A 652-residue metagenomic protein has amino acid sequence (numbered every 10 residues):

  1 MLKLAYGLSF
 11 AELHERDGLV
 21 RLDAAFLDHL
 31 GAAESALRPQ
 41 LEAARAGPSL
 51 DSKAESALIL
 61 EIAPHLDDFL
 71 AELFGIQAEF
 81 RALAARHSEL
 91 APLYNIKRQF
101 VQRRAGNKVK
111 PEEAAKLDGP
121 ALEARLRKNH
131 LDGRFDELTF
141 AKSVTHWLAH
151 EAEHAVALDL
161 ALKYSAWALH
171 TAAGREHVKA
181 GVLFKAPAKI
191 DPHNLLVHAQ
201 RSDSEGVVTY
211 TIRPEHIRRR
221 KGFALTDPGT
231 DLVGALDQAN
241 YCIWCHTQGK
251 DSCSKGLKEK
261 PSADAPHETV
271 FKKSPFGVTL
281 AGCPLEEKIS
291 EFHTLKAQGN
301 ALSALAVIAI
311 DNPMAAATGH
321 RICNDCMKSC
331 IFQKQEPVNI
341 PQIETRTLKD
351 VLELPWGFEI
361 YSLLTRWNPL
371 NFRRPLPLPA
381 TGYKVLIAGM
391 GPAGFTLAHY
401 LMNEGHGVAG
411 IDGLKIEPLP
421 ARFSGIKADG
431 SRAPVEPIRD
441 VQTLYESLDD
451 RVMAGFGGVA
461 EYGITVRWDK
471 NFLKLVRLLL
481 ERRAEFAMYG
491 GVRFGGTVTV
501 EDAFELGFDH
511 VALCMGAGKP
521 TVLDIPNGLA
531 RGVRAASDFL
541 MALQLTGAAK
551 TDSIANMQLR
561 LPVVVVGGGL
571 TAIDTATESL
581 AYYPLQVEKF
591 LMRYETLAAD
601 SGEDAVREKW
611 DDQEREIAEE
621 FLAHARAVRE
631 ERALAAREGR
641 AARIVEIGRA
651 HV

Functional and structural regions predicted by a protein language model:
L2-T381, A428-L475, L479-R482, L513-G532 (+1 more regions): Ferredoxin-type iron-sulfur electron-transfer modules and their immediate structural context
N194-A199, G206-I217, G407-F486, P526-A536 (+3 more regions): Dinucleotide-binding/catalytic capping subdomain of oxidoreductase cores
A235, L386-A388, G507-G516, V563-V566: Short hydrophobic core segments
E359, Y489-L506, A517-I525: A conserved short coil-to-beta-strand element within the FAD-binding core of flavoproteins
A380-G410, L570-Y583: N-terminal Rossmann-like FAD-binding beta1-loop-alpha1 element of flavoenzymes
T381-K384, G491, T497, L559-P562: Phosphate-coordination loops involved in phosphoryl transfer and adenosine-cofactor binding
H406, I411-E417, G507-K519: Carboxylate/His-rich catalytic cores and anion/metal-binding grooves
